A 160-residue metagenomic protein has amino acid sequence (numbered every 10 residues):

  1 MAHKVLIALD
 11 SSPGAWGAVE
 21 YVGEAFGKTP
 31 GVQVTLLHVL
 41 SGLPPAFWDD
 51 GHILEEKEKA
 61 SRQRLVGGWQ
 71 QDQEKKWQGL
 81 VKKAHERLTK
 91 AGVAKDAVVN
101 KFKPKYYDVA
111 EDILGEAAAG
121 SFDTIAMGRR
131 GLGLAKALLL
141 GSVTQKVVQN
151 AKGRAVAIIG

Functional and structural regions predicted by a protein language model:
A2-V66, A91: Small/aliphatic-rich secondary-structure junction motif
A18, V109-A110, L140: Amphipathic coiled-coil/heptad-repeat helices and related helical stalk/stem segments that mediate oligomerization
V32, D96, G153-R154: A structural micro-motif
S61-D72, A97-V99: Short glycine/proline- and acidic residue-enriched helix-loop micro-motifs that form flexible lids or anion-recognition
Q73-V81: Low-complexity, serine/threonine/proline-enriched polar segments
K82-I125: Structural beta-alpha unit
L114-G160: Gly/Ser-rich helix-loop-strand patches that form or flank binding pockets for ribonucleotide-derived cofactors
